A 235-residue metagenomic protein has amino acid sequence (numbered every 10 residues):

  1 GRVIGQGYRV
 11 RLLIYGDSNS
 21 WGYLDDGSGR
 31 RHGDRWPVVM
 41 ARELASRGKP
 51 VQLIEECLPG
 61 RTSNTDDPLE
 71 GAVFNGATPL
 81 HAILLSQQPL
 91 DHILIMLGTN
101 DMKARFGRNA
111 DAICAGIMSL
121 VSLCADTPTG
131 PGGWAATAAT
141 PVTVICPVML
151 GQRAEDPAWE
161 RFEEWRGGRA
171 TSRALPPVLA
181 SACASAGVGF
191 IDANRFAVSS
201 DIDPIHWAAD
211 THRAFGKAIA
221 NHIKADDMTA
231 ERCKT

Functional and structural regions predicted by a protein language model:
G1-C57, N64-D67, I83-L85, V178 (+2 more regions): Serine-esterase "nucleophile elbow" of acetyl-processing enzymes
W21-D25, T62-D66, D101-R105, S199-I202: A short acidic, helix-capping loop that chelates divalent metal ions and anchors anionic groups
S46, V73-K234: Alpha-helical cap/lid subdomain in secreted, periplasmic, or secretory-pathway luminal O-acyl-processing enzymes
L58-G60, F196-A197: Conserved beta-strand edge residues that scaffold enzyme active sites
L69-G71: Membrane-helix interface/capping segments
